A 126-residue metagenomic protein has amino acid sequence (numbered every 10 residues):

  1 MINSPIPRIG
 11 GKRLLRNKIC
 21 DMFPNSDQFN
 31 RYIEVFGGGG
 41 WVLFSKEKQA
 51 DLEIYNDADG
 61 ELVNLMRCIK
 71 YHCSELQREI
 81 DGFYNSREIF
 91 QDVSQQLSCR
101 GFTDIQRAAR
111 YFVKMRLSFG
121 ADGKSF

Functional and structural regions predicted by a protein language model:
M1-G37, W41-V42, K48: S-adenosyl-L-methionine
K48-F126: Class I S-adenosyl-L-methionine-dependent methyltransferase module
